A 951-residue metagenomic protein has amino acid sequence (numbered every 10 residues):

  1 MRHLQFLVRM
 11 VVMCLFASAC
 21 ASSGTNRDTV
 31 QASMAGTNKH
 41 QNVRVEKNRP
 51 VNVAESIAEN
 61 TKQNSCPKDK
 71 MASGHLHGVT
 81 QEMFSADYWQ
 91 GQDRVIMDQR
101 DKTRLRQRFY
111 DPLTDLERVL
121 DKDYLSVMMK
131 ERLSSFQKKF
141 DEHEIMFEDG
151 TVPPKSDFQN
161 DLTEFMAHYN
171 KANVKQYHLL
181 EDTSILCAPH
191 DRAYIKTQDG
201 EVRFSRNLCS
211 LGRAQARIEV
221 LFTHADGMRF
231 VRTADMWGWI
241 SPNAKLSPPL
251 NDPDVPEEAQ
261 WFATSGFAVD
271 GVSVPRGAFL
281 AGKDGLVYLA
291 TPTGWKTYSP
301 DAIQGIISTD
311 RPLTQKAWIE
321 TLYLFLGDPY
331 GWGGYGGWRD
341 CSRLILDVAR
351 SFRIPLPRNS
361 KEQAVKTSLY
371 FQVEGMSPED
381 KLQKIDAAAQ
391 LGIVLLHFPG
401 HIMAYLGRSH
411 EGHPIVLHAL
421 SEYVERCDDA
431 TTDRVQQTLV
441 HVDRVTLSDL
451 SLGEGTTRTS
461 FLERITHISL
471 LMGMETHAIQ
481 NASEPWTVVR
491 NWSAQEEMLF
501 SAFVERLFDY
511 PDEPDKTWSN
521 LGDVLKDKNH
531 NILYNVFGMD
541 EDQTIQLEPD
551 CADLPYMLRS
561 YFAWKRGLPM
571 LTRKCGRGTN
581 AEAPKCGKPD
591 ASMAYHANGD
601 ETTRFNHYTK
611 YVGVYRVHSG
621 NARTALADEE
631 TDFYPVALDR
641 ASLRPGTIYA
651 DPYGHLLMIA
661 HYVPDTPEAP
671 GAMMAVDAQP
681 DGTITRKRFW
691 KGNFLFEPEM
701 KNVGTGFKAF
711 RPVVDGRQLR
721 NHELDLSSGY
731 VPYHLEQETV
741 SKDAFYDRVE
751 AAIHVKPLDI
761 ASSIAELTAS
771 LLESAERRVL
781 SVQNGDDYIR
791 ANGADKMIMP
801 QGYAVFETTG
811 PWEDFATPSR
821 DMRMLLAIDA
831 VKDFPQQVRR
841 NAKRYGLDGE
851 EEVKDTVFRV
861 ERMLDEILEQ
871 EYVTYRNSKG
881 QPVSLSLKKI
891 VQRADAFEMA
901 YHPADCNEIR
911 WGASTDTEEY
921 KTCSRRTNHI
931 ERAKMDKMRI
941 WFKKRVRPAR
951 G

Functional and structural regions predicted by a protein language model:
S18-A19: C-terminal motif of bacterial Sec signal peptides marking the signal peptidase cleavage site
R44-R203, E219-A225, R232-D270, R276 (+2 more regions): Boundary regions of SH3-family modules and the immediately adjacent low-complexity/disordered segments in eukaryotic
N48-G78, A86, A244-S247, N251-Q260 (+4 more regions): Aromatic- and glycine-rich peptidoglycan recognition patches
V202-S205, Q304-T309, G327-G336, K384 (+4 more regions): Second-shell loop/turn segments in exported
R213-R217, P275-K283, L391-I393, R644-T647: Loop/turn positions that initiate beta-strands
P329-S342, R350-A387, T544, W564-D639: Catalytic cysteine-centered active-site loop
I345, H477-K610, P712-G951: Mixed-charge, low-complexity intrinsically disordered regions
P357-R426, G613-P667: ...with weaker cross-activation on analogous glycine-rich loops/strands in unrelated enzymes
